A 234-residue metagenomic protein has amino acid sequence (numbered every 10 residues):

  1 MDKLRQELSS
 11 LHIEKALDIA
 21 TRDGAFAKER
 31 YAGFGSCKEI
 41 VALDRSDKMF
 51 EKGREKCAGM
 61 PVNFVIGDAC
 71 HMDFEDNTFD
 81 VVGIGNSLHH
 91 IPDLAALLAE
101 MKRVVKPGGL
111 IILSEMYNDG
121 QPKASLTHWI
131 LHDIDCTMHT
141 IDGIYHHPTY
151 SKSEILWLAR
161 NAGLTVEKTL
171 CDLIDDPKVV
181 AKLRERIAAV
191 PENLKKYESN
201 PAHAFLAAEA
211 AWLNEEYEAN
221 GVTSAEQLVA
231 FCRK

Functional and structural regions predicted by a protein language model:
M1-E14, E29: Conserved alpha-helix/loop element of class I SAM-dependent methyltransferases that forms part of the SAM/SAH-binding
L17-H71: Class I SAM-dependent methyltransferase SAM/SAH-binding core
G83: A conserved beta-strand element that flanks and buttresses the S-adenosyl-L-methionine
H89-H90: A short His-aromatic
A95-P107: A short glycine-rich, Lys/Arg-flanked "PGG" loop and its adjoining helix->strand segment in the class I
I112-C136: Conserved class I S-adenosyl-L-methionine
H139-E154: Acceptor-substrate binding/catalytic loop of class I
E167-K234: Conserved Class I S-adenosyl-L-methionine
